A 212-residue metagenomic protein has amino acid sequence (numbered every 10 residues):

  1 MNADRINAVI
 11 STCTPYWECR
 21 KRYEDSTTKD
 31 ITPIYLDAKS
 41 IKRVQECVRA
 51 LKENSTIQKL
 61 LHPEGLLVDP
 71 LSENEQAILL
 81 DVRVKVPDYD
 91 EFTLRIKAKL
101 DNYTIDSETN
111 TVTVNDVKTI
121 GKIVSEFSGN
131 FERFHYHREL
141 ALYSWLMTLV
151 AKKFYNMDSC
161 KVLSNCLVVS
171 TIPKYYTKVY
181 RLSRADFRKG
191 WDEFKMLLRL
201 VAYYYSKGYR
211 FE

Functional and structural regions predicted by a protein language model:
M1-K97: Metal-dependent nuclease catalytic cores that hydrolyze phosphodiester bonds in DNA/RNA, characterized by
N2, P15-E18, I123-G129, D158 (+1 more regions): Alpha-helix capping and helix-coil boundary motifs
R5, K21, K29, K39-K42 (+13 more regions): Context-gated lysine
T12-T14, T27-T28, T32, T56 (+7 more regions): Residue-identity detector for threonine
I31-Y35, N130-H137, L142-E212: Metal-dependent nuclease catalytic regions and adjoining charged, substrate-binding loops involved in nucleic-acid end
S40-E46, T109, R184-D192: Short alpha-helical interface patches
V68-S72, L80-H137: Non-catalytic protein-protein interaction segments used by genome-maintenance enzymes to assemble and couple activities
E75, Y103, V168: Residues in well-ordered beta-strands of folded domains
